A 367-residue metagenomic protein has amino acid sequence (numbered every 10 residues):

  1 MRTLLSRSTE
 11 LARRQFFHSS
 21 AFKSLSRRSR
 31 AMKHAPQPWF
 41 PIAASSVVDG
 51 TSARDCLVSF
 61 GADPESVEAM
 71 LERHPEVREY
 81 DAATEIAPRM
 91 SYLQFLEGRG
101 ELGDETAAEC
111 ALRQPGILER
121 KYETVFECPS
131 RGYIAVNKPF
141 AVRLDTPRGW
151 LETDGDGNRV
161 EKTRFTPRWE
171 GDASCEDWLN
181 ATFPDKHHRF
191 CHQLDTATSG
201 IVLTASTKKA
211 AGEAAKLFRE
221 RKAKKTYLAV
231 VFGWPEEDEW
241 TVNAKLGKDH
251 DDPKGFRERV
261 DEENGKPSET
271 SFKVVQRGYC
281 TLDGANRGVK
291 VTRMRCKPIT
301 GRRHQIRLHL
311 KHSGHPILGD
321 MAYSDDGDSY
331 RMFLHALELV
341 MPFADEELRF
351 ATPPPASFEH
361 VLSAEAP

Functional and structural regions predicted by a protein language model:
M1-A21: N-terminal chloroplast transit peptides
F16, R27-S46, D55, A69 (+9 more regions): RNA pseudouridine synthases
G50-T51, C56-S66, M70-E76, A82-A83 (+1 more regions): Non-catalytic tandem-repeat scaffold regions and their flanking low-complexity/translocation tails
A62, G98-L102, D185, A223 (+1 more regions): Helix N-cap/coil-helix junction residues
V77-Y80, G100, I117-L118: Short loop/beta submotifs within extracellular cysteine-rich repeat domains
E85-G103: Long, compositionally biased
D172-C175, L179, K208, N286-F343: Pseudouridine synthase
